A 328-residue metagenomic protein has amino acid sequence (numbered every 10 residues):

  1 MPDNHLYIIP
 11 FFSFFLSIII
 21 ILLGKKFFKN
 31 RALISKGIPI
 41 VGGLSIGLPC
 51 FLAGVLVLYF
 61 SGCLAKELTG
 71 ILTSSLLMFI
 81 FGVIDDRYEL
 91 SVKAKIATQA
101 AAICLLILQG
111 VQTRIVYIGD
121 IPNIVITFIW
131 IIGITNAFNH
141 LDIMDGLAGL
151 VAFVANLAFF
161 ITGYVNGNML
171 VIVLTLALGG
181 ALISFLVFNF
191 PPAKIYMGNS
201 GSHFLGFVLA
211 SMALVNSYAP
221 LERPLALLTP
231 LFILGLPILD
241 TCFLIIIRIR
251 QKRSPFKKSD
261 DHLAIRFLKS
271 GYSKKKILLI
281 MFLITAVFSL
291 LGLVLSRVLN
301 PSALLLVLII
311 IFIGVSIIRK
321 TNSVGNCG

Functional and structural regions predicted by a protein language model:
P2-C242: "…together with the soluble PPM/PP2C metallo-phosphatase catalytic core" -> "…together with the soluble PPM/PP2C
I9-F11, R87, G119, R248-R250 (+3 more regions): A short, structure-level motif marking secondary-structure boundaries and short turns
L22-P39, F243-K275: Cytosolic, membrane-interface loops and tails of multi-pass inner-membrane proteins
K25-F27, F190, I249, S316-G328: Membrane-interface capping segments at transmembrane-helix boundaries
S91, D142, Y272-S273, N300: A helix-boundary/kink motif common to multi-pass secondary transporters, especially Major Facilitator Superfamily
E222-P224, I245, F256-K258, K276 (+1 more regions): Extended hydrophobic-aromatic, low-complexity segments
D261, L268-L291, S296: Alpha-helical transmembrane segments of integral membrane proteins, especially multi-pass inner/plasma-membrane
N300-S316: Small-residue-rich transmembrane alpha-helices that serve as helix-helix interface/gating elements in multipass
